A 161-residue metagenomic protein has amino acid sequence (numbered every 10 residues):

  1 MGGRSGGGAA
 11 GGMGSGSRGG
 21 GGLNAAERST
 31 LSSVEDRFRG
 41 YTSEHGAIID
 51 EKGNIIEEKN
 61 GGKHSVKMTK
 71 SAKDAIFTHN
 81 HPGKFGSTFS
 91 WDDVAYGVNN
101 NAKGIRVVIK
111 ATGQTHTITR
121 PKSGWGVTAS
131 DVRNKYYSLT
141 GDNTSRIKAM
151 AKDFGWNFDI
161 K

Functional and structural regions predicted by a protein language model:
M1-F38, A129-K161: Low-complexity, glycine/serine/proline-rich disordered segments that function as export/translocation leaders
G12-G19, H45-A47, A75-T78: A generic short-segment signal for beta-strand/edge and adjacent turn/coil regions
A25-R28, I48, G61-V66: N-terminal, helix-rich and Lys/Arg-enriched segments in bacterial and organellar proteins
F38-E44: Short, flexible loop/turn motifs enriched in small residues
E44-E51, I105-V108: Short beta-strand scaffold segments in enzyme catalytic cores
E51-K52, S123: Generic structural motif
N54-E58: Surface-exposed loop/edge segments in extracytoplasmic proteins
K63-K161: Active-site-proximal loop/helix of nucleotide/amide-processing enzymes and allied scaffolds
